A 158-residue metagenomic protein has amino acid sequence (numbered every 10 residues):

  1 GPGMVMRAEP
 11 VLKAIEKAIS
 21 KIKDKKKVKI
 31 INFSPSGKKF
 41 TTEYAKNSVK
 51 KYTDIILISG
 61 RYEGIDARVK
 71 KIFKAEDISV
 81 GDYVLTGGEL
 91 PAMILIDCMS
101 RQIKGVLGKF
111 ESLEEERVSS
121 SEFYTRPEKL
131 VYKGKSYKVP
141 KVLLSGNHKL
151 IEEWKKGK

Functional and structural regions predicted by a protein language model:
G1, I30, G60, P140-L143 (+1 more regions): A residue-level signal for conserved active-site and pocket-lining positions in enzyme catalytic cores
P2-I19, S145, K149-K158: N-terminal nucleotide/polyanion-binding subdomain common to many enzyme families
M4, L57, S79, L143-L144: Short conserved micro-motifs on helix faces and helix-strand junctions that flank and scaffold key functional residues
V5-R61, D66: S-adenosyl-L-methionine/SAH cofactor-binding core of RNA-modifying enzymes
K50, K71-I72, S136-K138: Short hydrophobic "helix-edge" motifs at membrane interfaces and signal-peptide entry regions
Y62-G64, L85, K129-V131, N147-L150: Short Gly/Pro-enriched loop/turn and capping motifs at secondary-structure junctions
I65, V69-S112: Structured adenosyl-cofactor binding patch, chiefly the S-adenosyl-L-methionine
L90, Q102-K141: Internal, active-site/partner-interface "lid" segment
